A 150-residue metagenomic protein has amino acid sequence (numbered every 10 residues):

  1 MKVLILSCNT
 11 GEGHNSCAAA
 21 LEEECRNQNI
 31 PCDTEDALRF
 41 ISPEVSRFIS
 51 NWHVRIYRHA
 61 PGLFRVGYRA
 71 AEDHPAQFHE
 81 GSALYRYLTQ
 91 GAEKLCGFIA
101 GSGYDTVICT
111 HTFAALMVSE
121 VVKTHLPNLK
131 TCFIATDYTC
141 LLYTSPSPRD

Functional and structural regions predicted by a protein language model:
M1-V3: Extreme N-terminal starter segment of soluble prokaryotic enzymes
C8-C17: A short, glycine/small-residue-rich beta-strand->loop->alpha-helix junction that serves as a flexible
H14-N15, S42, A115-M117, L141-L142: Short, well-ordered alpha-helical microsegments
A20-C96: Conserved N-terminal ligand/cofactor-binding loop architecture of enzyme catalytic domains
L84-Y85, A92-T112: Short N-terminal targeting/anchoring amphipathic segment
T106-H111, A115, S119-D137: Active-site proximal beta-strand in glycosyltransferases
Y143-D150: Conserved small/polar residues in nucleotide/adenosyl-binding loops
